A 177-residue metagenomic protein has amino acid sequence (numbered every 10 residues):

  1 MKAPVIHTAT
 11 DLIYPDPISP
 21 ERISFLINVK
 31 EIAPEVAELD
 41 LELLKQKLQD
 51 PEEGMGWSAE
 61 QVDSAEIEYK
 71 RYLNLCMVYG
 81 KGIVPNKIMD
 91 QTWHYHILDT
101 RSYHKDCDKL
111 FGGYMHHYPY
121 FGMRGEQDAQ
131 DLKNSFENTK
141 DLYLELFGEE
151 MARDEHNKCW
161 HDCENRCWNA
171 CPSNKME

Functional and structural regions predicted by a protein language model:
K2-E177: Intrinsically disordered, low-complexity, repeat-rich regions that form long N- or C-terminal tails or large
